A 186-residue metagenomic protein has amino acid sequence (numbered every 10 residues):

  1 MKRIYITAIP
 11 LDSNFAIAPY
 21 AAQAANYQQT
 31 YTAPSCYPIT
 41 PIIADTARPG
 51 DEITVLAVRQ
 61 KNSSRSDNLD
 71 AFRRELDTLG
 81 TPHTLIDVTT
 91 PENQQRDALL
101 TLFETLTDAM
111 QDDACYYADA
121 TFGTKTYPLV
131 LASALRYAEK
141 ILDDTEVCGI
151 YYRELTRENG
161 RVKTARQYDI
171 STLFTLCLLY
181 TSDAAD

Functional and structural regions predicted by a protein language model:
M1-G50, V55-A57: N-terminal extension/subdomain marker
A22-I42, S64-R74, L99-E104, L131-L135: Well-ordered, non-membrane alpha-helical segments in soluble/globular domains
K61-Y117: A broadly used, surface-exposed interaction patch
C115-L129: A glycine-rich beta-strand to alpha-helix segment that forms a phosphate/ribose-binding loop at ligand/cofactor sites
Y117, A138-L155: Short, acidic/small-residue loops that bind anionic groups at enzyme active sites
K125-E139: Short Gly/Thr/Asp-enriched flexible loops that form oxyanion-binding sites at enzyme active sites
E154-R166: Short, conserved secondary-structure transition motifs
Y180-D186: Conserved small/polar residues in nucleotide/adenosyl-binding loops
